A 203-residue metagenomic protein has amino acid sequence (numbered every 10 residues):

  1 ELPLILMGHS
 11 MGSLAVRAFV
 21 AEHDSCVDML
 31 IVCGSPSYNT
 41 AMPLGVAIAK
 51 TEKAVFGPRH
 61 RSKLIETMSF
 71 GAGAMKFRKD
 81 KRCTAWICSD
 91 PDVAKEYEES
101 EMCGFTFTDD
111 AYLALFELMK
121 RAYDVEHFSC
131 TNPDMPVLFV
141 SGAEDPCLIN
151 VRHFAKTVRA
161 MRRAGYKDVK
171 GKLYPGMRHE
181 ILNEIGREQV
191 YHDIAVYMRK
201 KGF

Functional and structural regions predicted by a protein language model:
E1-S10: Alpha/beta-hydrolase fold nucleophile elbow
V16-M102: Alpha/beta-hydrolase-fold enzymes
C103, F107-S129: Active-site nucleophile elbow and catalytic-triad environment of alpha/beta-hydrolase enzymes
T131-V137, K167: Short, proline-enriched alpha-helix->beta-strand connector loops that line the catalytic pocket of alpha/beta-hydrolase
F139-S141: Short beta-strand/loop motif that positions the catalytic acidic residue of the alpha/beta-hydrolase fold
A143-P146, M177-R178: Acidic beta-to-alpha connecting loop that harbors the catalytic carboxylate
P146-K156: Conserved alpha/beta-hydrolase "acid-adjacent" motif
A164, D168-F203: Catalytic active-site module of serine/aspartate enzymes centered on a nucleophile-bearing elbow/loop
